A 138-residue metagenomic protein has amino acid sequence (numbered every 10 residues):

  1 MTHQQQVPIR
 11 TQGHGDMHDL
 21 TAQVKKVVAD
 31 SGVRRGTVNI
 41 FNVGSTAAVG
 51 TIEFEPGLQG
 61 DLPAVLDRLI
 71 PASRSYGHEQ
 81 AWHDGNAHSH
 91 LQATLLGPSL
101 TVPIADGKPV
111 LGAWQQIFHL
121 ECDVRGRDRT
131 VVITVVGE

Functional and structural regions predicted by a protein language model:
M1-E138: Active-site histidine-anchored catalytic micro-motif
